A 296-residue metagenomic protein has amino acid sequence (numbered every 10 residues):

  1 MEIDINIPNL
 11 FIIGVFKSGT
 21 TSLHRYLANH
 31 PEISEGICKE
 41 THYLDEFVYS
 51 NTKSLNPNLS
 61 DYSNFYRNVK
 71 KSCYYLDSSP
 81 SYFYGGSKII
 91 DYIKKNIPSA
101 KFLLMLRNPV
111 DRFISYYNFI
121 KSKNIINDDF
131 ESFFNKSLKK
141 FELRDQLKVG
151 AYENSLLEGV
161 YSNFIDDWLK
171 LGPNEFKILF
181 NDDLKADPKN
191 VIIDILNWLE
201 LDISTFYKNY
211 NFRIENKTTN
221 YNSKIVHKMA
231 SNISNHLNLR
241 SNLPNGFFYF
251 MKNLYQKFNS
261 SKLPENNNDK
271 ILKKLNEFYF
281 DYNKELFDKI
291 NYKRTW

Functional and structural regions predicted by a protein language model:
M1-Y82, K95-N96, A100, P109-R144 (+1 more regions): PAPS-dependent sulfotransferase catalytic core
G19-T20, Y62, L76, I93 (+7 more regions): Generic structural signal for small/hydrophobic residues in well-ordered secondary structure, especially within
S34-E35, Y75, K101-M105, E175-F180 (+1 more regions): A structural signal for short, well-ordered beta-strand segments and their strand-loop junctions that often border
K39, D166-K273, Y292, W296: The conserved 3'-phosphoadenosine-5'-phosphosulfate
N56-N68, I126-K208: PAPS-dependent sulfotransferase catalytic domain
Y62-F65, I89, Y161-I165, V191 (+2 more regions): Alpha-helical packing segments of well-folded alpha/beta enzyme cores
D77-Y82, L143-L157, N266-K273: Surface-exposed cleft-lining segments at the edges of enzyme active sites
Y84-K88, I114, K189: Short N-terminal helix/helix-N-cap motif within the alpha/beta-hydrolase-1
